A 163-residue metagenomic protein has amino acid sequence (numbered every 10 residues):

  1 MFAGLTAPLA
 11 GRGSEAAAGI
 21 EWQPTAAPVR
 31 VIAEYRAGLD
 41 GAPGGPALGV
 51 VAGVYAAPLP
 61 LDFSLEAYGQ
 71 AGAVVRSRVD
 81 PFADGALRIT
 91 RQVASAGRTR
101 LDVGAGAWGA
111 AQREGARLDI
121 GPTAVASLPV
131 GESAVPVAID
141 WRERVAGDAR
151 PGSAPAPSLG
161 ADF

Functional and structural regions predicted by a protein language model:
M1-V103, A107-G121, V125, I139 (+2 more regions): Outer-membrane pore/translocation modules
A126-V130: Short glycine/proline-rich, acidic loop/turn segments that cap or connect secondary-structure elements
